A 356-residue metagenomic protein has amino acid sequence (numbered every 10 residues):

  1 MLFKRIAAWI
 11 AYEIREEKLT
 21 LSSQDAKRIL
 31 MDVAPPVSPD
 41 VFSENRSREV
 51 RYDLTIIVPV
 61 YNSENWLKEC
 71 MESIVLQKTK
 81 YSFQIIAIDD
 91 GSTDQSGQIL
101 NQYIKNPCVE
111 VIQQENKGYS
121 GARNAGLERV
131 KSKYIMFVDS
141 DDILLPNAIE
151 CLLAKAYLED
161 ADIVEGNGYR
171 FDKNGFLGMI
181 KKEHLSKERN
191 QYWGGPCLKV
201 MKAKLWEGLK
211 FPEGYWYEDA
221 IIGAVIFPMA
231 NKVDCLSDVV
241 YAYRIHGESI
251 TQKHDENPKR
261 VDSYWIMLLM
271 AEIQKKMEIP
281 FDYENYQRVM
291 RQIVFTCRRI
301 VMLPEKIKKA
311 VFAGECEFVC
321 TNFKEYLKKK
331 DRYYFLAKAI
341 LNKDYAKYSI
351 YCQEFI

Functional and structural regions predicted by a protein language model:
M1-S38, L303-I356: Membrane-interface aromatic/basic loop that binds lipid-linked glycans or pyrophosphate carriers, typified by
L2-I266, K276: Nucleotide-sugar donor-binding/catalytic module of glycosyltransferases that assemble extracellular/cell-envelope
Y103, I273, A339: Residues that form generic nucleotide/phosphate-binding pockets
V240-H246, K253-F281, M302-F323: Catalytic core of nucleotide-sugar-dependent glycosyltransferases
P280-R288: All-alpha amphipathic helical-bundle segments outside canonical DNA-binding/catalytic cores that form hydrophobic
C297: Active-site catalytic-loop/activation-segment of kinase and kinase-like phosphoryl-transfer enzymes
